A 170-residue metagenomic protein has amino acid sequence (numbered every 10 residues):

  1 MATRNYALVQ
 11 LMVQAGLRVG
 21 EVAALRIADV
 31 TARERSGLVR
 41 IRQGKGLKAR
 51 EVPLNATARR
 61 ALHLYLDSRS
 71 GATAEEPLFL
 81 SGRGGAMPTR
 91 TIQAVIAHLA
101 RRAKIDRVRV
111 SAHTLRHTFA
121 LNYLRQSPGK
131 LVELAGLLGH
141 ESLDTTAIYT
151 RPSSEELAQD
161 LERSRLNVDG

Functional and structural regions predicted by a protein language model:
M1-G170: Conserved catalytic core of the tyrosine transesterase superfamily
